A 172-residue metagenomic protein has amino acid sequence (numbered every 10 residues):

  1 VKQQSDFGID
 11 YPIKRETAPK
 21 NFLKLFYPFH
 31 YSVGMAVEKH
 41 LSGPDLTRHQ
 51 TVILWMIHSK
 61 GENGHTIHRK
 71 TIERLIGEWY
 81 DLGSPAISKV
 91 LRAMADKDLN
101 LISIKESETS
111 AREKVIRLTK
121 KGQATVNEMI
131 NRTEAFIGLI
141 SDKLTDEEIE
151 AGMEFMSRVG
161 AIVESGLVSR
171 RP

Functional and structural regions predicted by a protein language model:
V1-P44, R48, L99: N-terminal leader segment of winged-helix/HTH proteins
Y27-H30, W55-E62, G77, I130 (+1 more regions): Short, locally clustered residues in the helix-turn-helix/winged-helix DNA-binding domain
F29, H49-I53, K121: N-terminal positioning helix adjacent to the helix-turn-helix/winged-helix DNA-binding module
E38-G83, L91: N-terminal helix-turn-helix DNA-binding core of bacterial DNA-binding proteins
P44-Q50, T119, T145, I149: Short helix-coil-helix linker/hinge
L54, I87-I102: Basic amphipathic alpha-helical segments that dock to polyanions
D96-R112, R117: Beta-hairpin "wing" of winged helix-turn-helix
N131-P172: Terminal interaction helix/tail motif
